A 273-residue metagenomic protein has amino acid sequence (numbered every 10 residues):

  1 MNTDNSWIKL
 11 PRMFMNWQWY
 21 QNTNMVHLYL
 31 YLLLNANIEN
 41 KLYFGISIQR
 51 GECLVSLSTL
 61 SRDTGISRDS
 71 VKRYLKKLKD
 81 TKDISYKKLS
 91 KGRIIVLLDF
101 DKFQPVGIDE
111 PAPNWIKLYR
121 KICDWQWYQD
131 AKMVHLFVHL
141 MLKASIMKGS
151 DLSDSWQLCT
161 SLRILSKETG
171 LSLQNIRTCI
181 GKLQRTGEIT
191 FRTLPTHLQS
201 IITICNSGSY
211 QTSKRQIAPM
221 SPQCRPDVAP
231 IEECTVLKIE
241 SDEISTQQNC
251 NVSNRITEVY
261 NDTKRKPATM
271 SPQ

Functional and structural regions predicted by a protein language model:
M1-Q18, L34, N40, I48-R50 (+6 more regions): An N-terminal low-complexity regulatory-tail signal and nearby short nucleic-acid-interaction modules
R12, L30, R62, D99 (+6 more regions): Charged/polar, solvent-exposed surface patches and flexible loops
W19, A36-V96, D130-A131, A144-C205: Winged helix-turn-helix DNA-binding recognition segment
N22-V26, Q129-V134: Short helix-coil-helix linker/hinge
L28, L32, L136-L140: Short alpha-helical "packing" element that flanks the helix-turn-helix/winged-helix DNA-binding module
V106, C205-Q273: Charged low-complexity intrinsically disordered patches
